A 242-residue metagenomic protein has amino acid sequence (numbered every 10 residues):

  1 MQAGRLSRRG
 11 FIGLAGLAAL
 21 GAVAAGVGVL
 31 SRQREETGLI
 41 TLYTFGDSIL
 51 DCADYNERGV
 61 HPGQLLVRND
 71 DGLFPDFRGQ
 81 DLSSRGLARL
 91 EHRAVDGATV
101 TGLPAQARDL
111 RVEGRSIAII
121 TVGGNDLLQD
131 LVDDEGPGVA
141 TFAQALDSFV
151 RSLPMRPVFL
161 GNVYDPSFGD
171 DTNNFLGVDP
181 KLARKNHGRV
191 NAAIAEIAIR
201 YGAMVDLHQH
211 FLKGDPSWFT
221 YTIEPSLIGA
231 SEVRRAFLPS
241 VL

Functional and structural regions predicted by a protein language model:
M1-A18: N-terminal secretory signal peptides and thylakoid transit peptides that target proteins across membranes
G28-A94, V112-G114: Serine-esterase "nucleophile elbow" of acetyl-processing enzymes
Q33-T41, G102-R115, A145-P154: Short amphipathic alpha-helices and their capping/turn segments at secondary-structure boundaries
Y43-T44, L90-A94, I117-T121, F159-N162 (+1 more regions): Structural recognition of the beta-strand scaffold that forms the well-ordered cores of secreted hydrolase catalytic
Q80-G86, S148-V158, V190-V205: A structural motif corresponding to the C-terminal end of an alpha-helix and its immediate exit/capping segment
V100-T141, D165: Oxyanion-hole/transition-state-stabilizing segment in secreted/luminal serine hydrolases and related acyltransferases
F168-D206: Substrate-gating cap/lid alpha-helix
N186-A192, R200-A203, W218-L242: Histidine-centered active-site loop/cap adjacent to the catalytic His in serine esterases/O-acetyl transfer systems
